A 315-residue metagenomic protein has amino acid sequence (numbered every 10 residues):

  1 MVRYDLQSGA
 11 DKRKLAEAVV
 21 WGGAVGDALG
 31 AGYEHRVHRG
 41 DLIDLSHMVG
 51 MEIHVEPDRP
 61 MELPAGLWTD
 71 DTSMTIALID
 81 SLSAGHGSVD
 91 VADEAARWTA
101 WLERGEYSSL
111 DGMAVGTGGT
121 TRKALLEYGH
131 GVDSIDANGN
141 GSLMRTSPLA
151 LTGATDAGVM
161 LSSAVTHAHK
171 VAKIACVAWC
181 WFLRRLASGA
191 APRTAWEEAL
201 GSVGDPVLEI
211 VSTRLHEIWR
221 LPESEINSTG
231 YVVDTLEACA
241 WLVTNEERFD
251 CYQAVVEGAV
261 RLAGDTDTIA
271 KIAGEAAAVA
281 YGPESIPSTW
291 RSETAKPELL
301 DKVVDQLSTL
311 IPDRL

Functional and structural regions predicted by a protein language model:
M1-L315: Structured, active/binding-site neighborhoods that engage oxygen-rich ligands
